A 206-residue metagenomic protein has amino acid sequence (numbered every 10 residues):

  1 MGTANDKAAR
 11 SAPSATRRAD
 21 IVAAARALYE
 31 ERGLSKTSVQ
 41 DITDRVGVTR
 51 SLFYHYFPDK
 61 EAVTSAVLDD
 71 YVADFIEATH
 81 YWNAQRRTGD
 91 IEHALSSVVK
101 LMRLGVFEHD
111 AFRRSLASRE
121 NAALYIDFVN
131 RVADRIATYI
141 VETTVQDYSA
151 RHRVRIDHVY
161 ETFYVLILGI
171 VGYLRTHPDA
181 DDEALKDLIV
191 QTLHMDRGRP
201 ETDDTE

Functional and structural regions predicted by a protein language model:
M1-T16, E201-E206: N-terminal intrinsically disordered/low-complexity leader segments
R17, I21-Y29, Y71, I167: Short hydrophobic clusters on alpha-helical segments that form packing/core surfaces in small helical domains
D20, L28-A62, A66: Helix-turn-helix
T64-Y71, F128: Alpha-helical DNA-contacting segments of helix-turn-helix folds
A66, E77-F107, V159-F163, K186 (+1 more regions): Hydrophobic alpha-helical connector segments
I76-E77, A122-S149, R153, D157-E161 (+1 more regions): Amphipathic alpha-helical packing segments from all-alpha helical-bundle domains
A94-S97, L101-D127, G172-T176: Amphipathic alpha-helical segments used for helix-helix packing
L101-R103, R153-T176, A180-H194: Hydrophobic alpha-helical segments that form the core of small-molecule binding pockets and/or dimer interfaces
